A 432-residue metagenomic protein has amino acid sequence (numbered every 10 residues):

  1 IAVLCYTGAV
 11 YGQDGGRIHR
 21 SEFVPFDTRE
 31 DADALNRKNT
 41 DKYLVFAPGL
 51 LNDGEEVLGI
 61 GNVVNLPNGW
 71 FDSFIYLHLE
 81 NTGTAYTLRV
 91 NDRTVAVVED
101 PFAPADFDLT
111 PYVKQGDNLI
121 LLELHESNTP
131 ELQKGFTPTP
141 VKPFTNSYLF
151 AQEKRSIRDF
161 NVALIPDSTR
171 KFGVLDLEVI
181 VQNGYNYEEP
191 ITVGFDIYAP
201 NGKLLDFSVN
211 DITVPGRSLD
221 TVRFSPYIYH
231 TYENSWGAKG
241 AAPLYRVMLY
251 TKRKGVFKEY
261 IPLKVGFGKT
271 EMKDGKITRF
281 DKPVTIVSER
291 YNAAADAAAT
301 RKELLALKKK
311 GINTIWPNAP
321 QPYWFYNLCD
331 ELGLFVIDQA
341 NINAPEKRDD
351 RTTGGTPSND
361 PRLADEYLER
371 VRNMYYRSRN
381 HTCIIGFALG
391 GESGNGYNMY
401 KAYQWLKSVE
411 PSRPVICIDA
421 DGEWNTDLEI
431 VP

Functional and structural regions predicted by a protein language model:
I1, C5-Y323, N327-E331, I385-G386 (+1 more regions): Secreted/periplasmic carbohydrate-active enzymes, especially glycoside hydrolases
T314-P432: Substrate-binding/catalytic cleft of secreted carbohydrate-active enzymes, primarily glycoside hydrolases
